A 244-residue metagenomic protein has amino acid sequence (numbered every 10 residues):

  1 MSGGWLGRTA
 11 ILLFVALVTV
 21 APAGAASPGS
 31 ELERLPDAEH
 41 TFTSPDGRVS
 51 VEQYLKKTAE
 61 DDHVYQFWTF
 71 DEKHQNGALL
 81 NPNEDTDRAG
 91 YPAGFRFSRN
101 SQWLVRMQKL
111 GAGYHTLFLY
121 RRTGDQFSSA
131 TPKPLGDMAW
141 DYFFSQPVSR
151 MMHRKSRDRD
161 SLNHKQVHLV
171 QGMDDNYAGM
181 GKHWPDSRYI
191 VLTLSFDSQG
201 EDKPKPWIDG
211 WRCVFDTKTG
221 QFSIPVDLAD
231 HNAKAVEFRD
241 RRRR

Functional and structural regions predicted by a protein language model:
M1-I11: Bacterial N-terminal signal peptides that target proteins for export
T9-V20: Bacterial N-terminal signal peptides
A25-F42, A112, G124-R244: Acidic, small-residue rich beta-repeat scaffolds with periodic aromatic anchors
D37-N100: Short N-terminal edge-element motif at the start of the domain
Y54, M107-Q108, T193-L194: Recurrent small/Gly-Pro-centered beta-turn motifs in extracellular repeat architectures
T58-V64, L110-H115, P204-I208: Short, solvent-exposed loop/turn segments at conserved positions within beta-propeller repeat blades
A93-S129: Extracellular-facing segments of soluble proteins and assemblies that are Gly/Ser/Thr-biased and enriched in aromatics
